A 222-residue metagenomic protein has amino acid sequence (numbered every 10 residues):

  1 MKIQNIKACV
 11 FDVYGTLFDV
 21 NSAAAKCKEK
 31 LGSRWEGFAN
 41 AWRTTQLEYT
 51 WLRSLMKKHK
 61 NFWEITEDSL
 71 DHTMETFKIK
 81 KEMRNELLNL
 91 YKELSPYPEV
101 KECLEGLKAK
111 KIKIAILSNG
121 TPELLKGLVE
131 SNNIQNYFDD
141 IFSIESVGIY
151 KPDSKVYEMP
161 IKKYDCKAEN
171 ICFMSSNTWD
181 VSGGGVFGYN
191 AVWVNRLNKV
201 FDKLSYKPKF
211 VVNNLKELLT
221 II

Functional and structural regions predicted by a protein language model:
M1-L47: Active-site neighborhood of HAD-like aspartate-dependent phosphohydrolases
K2-I6, E105, L117, T121-P122 (+1 more regions): Asp-based, Mg2+/Mn2+-dependent phosphohydrolase catalytic module
A23, F38, M83, I134-Y137: Hydrophobic side chains within well-formed alpha-helices
A24-A25, A39, R43, W63 (+2 more regions): An amphipathic alpha-helix signature
S33, G37, K57-N61, P98 (+2 more regions): Residues at secondary-structure transition points
S33-A41, T76-L87, A168-E169: Short, surface-exposed acidic
T50-E86: A metal-dependent, Asp-based hydrolase signature
H59, W63-E64, K81-I116, E123-K126 (+1 more regions): Short, acidic loop-to-helix structural element flanking the phosphoryl-transfer center in phosphate-processing enzymes
